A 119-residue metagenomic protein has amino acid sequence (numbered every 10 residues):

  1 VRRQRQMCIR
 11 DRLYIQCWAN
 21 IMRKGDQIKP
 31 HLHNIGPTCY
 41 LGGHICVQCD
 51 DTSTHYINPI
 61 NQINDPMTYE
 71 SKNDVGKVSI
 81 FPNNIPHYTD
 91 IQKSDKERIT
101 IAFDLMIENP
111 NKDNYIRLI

Functional and structural regions predicted by a protein language model:
V1-D11: Single conserved hydrophobic/aromatic residue that forms the stacking wall/gate of nucleotide- or nucleobase-binding
R12-I80, N84-I91, K96-T100, I107-L118: Catalytic core of non-heme Fe(II) oxygenases with the double-stranded beta-helix
